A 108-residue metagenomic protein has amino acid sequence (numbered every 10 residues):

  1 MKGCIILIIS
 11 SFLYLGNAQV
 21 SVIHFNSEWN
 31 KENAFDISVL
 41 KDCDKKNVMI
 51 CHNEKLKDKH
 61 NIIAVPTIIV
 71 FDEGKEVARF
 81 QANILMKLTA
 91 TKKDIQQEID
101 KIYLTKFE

Functional and structural regions predicted by a protein language model:
C4-Y14: Sec-dependent N-terminal signal peptides
Y14-L15, N61: Generic structural signal for beta-strand residues in well-ordered domains
G16-N47: Local sequence-structure signature of Cys/Sec-based thiol-disulfide redox active-site neighborhoods
C51-L56: N-terminal post-signal-peptidase region of extra-cytosolic proteins
K57-K59, F80: Short, charged, surface-exposed secondary-structure boundary motifs
H60-F71: Structural micro-motif
V70-E108: Non-catalytic, surface beta->alpha helical segment in thiol-disulfide oxidoreductase systems
